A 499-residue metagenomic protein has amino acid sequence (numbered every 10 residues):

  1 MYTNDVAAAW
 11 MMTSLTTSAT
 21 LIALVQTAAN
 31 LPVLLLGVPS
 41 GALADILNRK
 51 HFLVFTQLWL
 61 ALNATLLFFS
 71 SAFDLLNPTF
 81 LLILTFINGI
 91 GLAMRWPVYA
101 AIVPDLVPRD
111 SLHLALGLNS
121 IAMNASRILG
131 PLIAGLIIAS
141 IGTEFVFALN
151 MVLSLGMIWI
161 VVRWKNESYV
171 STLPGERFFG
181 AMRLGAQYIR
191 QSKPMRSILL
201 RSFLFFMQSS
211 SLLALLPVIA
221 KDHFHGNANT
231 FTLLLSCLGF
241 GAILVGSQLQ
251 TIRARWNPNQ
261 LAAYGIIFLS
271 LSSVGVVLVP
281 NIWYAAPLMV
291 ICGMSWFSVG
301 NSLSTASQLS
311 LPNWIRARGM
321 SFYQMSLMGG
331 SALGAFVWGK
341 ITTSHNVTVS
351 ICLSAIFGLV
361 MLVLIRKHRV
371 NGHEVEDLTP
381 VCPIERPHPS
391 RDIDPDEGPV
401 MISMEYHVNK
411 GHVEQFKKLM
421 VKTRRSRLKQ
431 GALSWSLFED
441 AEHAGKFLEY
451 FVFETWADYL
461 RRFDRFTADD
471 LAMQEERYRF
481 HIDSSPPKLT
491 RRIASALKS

Functional and structural regions predicted by a protein language model:
M1-T13, F86, R190-S211, V290: Pair of pore-lining "gating" transmembrane helices in MFS-fold secondary transporters
V6-T20, L215-A228: Short amphipathic helix-loop junctions that connect adjacent transmembrane helices in Major Facilitator Superfamily/SLC
A8, M94-V107, S298-L311: Intracellular juxtamembrane helix-capping segments at the cytosolic ends of symmetry-related transmembrane helices
V25, L35-P39, I46, K50-F52 (+9 more regions): C-terminal transmembrane bundle of multi-pass solute transporters/carriers
D74, A101, D105, F147-R177 (+2 more regions): Helix-loop junctions on the cytosolic side of multi-pass membrane transporters, especially the intracellular loop
P78-T85, G89, L114-S168, N229-F240 (+3 more regions): Hydrophobic alpha-helical transmembrane segments
N166-L200: Juxtamembrane intracellular "pre-TM" segments in multi-pass secondary transporters
N371-E374, R425-S434, V452-K488: An amphipathic, aromatic/His-enriched active-site/gating alpha helix that lines ligand/cofactor pockets
